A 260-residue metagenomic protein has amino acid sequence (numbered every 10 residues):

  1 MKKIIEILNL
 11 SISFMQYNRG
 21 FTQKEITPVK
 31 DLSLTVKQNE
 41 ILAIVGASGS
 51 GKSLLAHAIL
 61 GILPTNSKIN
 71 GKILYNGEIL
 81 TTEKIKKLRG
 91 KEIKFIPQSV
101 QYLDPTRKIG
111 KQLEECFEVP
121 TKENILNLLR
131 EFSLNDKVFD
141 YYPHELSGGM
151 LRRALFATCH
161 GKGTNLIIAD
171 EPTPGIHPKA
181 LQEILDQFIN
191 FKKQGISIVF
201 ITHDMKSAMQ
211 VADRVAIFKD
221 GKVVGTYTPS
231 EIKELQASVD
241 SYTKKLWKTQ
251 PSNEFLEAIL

Functional and structural regions predicted by a protein language model:
I79-K94, I232-Q236: ABC ATPase NBD coupling module
S99, P105-V119: Q-loop/switch helix immediately C-terminal to the Walker
Y142-L146, M150: Conserved ABC ATPase signature
I167-D170: Catalytic Walker B motif of ABC-type/P-loop ATPase nucleotide-binding domains
T202-H203: H-loop/switch region of ABC-family ATPase nucleotide-binding domains
A208-Q210: A short, surface-exposed alpha-helical micro-motif characterized by mixed small hydrophobic and charged/polar residues
E234-L260: C-terminal boundary and immediately downstream tail of ABC-type ATPase nucleotide-binding domains
